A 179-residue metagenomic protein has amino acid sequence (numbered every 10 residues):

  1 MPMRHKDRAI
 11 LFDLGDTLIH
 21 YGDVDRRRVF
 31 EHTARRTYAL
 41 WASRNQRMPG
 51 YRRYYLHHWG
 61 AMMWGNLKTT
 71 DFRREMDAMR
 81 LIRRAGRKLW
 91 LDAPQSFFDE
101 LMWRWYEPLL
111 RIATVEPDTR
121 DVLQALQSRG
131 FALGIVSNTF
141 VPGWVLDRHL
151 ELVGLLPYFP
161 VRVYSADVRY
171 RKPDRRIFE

Functional and structural regions predicted by a protein language model:
M1-M3, A125: Short boundary motifs at domain starts and secondary-structure transition points
R4-V115, R129: N-terminal helical cap/lid subdomain that shapes the substrate entry/recognition surface in HAD-like hydrolases
T33, D118-T119, I177: Conserved alpha-helical elements of sugar-nucleotide-dependent glycosyltransferases
A39, R84, D121-Q124, R148 (+1 more regions): Surface-exposed charge patches
D99-V115, T119-H149: Substrate-recognition element of Asp-dependent hydrolases with the DxDx(T/V) motif
T114, G134-E179: Substrate-recognition "cap/lid" segment bordering the active-site pocket of phosphatases
